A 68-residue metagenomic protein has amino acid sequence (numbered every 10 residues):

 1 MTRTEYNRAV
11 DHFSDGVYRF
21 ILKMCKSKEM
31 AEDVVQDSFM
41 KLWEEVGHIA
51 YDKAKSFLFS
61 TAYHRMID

Functional and structural regions predicted by a protein language model:
M1-R19, E29-E32: A short, charge-rich alpha-helical start-of-domain segment used by transcription regulators
R19, D33-M40, D52-H64: Structural recognition of an alpha-helix C-terminal capping motif at a helix-to-coil junction
E44, I67-D68: Short helix-to-coil "ATP-lid" hinge immediately C-terminal to the conserved N-box Asn in the Bergerat
G47-A50: Short alpha-helix-to-loop micro-motif enriched in aromatics/charged/Gly
